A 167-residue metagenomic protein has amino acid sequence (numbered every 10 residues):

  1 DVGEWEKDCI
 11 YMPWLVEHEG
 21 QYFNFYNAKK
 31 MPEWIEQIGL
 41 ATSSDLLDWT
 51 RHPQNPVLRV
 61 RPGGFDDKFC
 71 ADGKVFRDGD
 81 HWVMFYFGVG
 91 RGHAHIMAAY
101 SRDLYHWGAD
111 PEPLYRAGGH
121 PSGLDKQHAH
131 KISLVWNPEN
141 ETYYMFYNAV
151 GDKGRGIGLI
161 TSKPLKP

Functional and structural regions predicted by a protein language model:
D1-P167: Carbohydrate-active catalytic/glycan-binding domains of CAZyme proteins, especially the secreted or lumenal ectodomains
